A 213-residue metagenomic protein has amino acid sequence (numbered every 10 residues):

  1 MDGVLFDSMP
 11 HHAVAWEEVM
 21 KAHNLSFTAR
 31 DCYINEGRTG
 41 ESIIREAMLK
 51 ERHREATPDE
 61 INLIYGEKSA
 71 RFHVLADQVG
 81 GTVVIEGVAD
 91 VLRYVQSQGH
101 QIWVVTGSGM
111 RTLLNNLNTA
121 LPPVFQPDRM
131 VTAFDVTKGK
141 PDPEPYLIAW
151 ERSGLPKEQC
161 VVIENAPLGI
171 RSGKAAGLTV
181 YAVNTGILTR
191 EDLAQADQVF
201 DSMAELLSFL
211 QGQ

Functional and structural regions predicted by a protein language model:
M1-E86, R93-Q98, R111: N-terminal helical cap/lid subdomain that shapes the substrate entry/recognition surface in HAD-like hydrolases
L5, I102, V162-I163: Conserved SAM-binding loop
S26, Q101, T179: Residue-level detector of anion-binding/catalytic polar loops
A89, R93, G109-Q213: Asp-based, Mg2+/Mn2+-dependent phosphohydrolase catalytic module
G99-H100, G154: Residue-level recognition of short, well-ordered coil/turn positions that link secondary-structure elements
